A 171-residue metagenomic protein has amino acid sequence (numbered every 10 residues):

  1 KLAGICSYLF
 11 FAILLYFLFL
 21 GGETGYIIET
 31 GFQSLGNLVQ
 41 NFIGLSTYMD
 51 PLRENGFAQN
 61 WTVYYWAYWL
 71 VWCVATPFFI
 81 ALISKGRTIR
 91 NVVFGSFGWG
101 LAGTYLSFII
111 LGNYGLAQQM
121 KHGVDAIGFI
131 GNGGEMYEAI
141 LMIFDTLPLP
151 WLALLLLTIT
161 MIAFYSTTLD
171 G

Functional and structural regions predicted by a protein language model:
K1, T24, I159-L169: Helix-loop-helix module between adjacent transmembrane segments
K1-R87, F94, W99-L154: Membrane-embedded translocation segments of transport machinery
A139, L157-T158, G171: Short amphipathic alpha-helical segments
